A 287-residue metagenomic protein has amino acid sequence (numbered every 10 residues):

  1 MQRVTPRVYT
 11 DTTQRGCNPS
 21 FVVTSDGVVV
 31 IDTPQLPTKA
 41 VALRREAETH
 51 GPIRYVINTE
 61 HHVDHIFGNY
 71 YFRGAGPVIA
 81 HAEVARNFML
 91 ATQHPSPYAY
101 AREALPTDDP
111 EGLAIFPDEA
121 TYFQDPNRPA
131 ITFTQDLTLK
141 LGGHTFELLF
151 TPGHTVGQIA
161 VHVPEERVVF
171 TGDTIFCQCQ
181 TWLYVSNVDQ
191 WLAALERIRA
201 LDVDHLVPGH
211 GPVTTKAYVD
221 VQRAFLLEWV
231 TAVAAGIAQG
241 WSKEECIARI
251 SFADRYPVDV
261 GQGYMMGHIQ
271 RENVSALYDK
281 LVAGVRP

Functional and structural regions predicted by a protein language model:
M1-E48, A160-G172: Conserved beta-strand hairpin/beta-sheet module of binuclear metal-dependent hydrolase folds, prominently
Q2-P6, P117-Y122, G142-T145: Short Pro/Gly-enriched beta-strand edge/turn motifs at strand-loop
R7, V22, D32, A47 (+8 more regions): Divalent metal-coordination and catalytic microenvironments
N18-S20, I131, Q135-L137, I159: Residue-level detector of beta-strand structural context in well-folded domains
V28-V29, Q35-P37, T138, T145-A232: Metallo-beta-lactamase
V41, R45-T134, T138, T231: Active-site HxH/HxHxD metal-binding segment of metal-dependent hydrolases
A114, A200-D202, V213-P287: Accessory terminal helices/loops
